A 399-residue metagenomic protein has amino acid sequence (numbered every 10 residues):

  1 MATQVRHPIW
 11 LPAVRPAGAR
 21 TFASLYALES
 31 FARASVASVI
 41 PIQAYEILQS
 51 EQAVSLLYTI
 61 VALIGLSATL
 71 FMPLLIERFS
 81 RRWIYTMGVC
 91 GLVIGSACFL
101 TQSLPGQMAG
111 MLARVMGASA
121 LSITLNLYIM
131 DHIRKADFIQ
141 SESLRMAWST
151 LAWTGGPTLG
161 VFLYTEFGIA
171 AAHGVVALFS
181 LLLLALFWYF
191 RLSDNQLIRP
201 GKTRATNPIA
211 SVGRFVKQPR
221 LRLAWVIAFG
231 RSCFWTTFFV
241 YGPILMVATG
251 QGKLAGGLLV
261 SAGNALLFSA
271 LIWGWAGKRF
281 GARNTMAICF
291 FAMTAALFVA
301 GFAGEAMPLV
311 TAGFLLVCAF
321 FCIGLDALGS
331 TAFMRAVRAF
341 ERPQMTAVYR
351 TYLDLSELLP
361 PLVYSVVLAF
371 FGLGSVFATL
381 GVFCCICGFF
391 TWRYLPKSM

Functional and structural regions predicted by a protein language model:
A2-P16, L192-I227: Juxtamembrane intracellular "pre-TM" segments in multi-pass secondary transporters
P8-A62, R220-L259: Helix-loop boundary and gating motifs at the non-cytosolic
A27, G106-A120, F229, L309-G324: Hydrophobic core of transmembrane alpha-helices in multi-pass small-molecule transporters, especially MFS/SLC-type
A68-S80, S269-A282, L368: Helix-to-loop junctions at the C-terminal end of transmembrane segments in multipass secondary transporters
W83-A97, A177, N284-V299: Structural signature of the two symmetry-related core transmembrane helices
A113-S149: Cytoplasmic helix-loop-helix junction between adjacent transmembrane helices in 12-TM secondary transporters
A172-W188, F377-W392: Symmetry-related core transmembrane helices of the 12-TM Major Facilitator Superfamily/SLC fold
R283-G329: C-terminal transmembrane helical hairpin of 12-TM major facilitator-type secondary transporters
